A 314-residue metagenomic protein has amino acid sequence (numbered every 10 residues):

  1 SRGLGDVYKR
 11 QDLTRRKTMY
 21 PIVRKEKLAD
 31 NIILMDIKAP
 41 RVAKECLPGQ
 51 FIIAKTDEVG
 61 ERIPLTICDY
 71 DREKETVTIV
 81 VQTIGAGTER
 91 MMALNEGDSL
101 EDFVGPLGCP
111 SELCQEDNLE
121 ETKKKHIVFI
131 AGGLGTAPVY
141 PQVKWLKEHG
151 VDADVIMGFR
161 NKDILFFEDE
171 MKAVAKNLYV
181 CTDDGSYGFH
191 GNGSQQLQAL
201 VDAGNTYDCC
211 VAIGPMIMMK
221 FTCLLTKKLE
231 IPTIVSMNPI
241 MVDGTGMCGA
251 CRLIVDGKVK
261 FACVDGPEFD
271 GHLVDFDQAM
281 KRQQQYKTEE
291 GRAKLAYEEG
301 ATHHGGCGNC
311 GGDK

Functional and structural regions predicted by a protein language model:
S1-Y8: Short, small-residue-biased leader/transition segments that mark boundaries at the very start of proteins
R15-D98: Ferredoxin-reductase
A54, D102-F103, L253: A generic structural signal for residues embedded in beta-strands
D57, G105-P106, D256: Short, surface-exposed secondary-structure boundary micro-motifs
G60-I67, L107-D117, C263: Short, Lys/Arg- and Gly-enriched loop/turn segments at beta-strand edges
E89-V242: FNR/FR-type flavoprotein reductase catalytic core
P138, M216, N238-E268, T302-D313: Local cysteine-cluster metal-coordination motifs and their immediate loop/turn environment, predominantly Fe-S cluster
F261-D265, F269-K314: Short Fe-S-cluster ligation motifs
